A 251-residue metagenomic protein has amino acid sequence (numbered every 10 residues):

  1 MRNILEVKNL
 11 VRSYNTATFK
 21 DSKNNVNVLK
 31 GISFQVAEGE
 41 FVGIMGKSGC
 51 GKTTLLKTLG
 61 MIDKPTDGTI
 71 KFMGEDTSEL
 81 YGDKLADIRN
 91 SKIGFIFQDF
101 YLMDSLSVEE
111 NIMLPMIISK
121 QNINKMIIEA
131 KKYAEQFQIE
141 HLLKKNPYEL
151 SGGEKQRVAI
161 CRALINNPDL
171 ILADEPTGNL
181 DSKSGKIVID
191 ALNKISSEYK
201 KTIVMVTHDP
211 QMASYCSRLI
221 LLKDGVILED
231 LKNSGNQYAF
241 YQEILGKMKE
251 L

Functional and structural regions predicted by a protein language model:
M45-K47: The feature captures the beta-strand-to-loop junction immediately N-terminal to the Walker
G60: Helix-to-loop junction immediately C-terminal to a conserved catalytic motif
G68-D76: Conserved ABC transporter NBD signature motif
L106-L114: Short coil-to-helix segment of the ABC ATPase nucleotide-binding domain corresponding to the Q-loop/switch region
N146-L150, E154: Conserved ABC ATPase signature
I165-D169: A short, proline-enriched helix->beta-strand linker immediately N-terminal to the Walker B motif in ABC-type P-loop
I171-D174: Catalytic Walker B motif of ABC-type/P-loop ATPase nucleotide-binding domains
